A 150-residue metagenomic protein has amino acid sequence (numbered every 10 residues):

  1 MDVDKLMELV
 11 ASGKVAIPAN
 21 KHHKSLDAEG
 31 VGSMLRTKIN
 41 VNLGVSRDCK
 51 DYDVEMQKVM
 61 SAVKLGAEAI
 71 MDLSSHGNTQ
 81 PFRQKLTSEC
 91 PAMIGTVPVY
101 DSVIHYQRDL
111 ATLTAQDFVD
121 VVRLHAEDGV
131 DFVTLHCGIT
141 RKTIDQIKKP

Functional and structural regions predicted by a protein language model:
M1-P150: Alpha/beta enzyme core
